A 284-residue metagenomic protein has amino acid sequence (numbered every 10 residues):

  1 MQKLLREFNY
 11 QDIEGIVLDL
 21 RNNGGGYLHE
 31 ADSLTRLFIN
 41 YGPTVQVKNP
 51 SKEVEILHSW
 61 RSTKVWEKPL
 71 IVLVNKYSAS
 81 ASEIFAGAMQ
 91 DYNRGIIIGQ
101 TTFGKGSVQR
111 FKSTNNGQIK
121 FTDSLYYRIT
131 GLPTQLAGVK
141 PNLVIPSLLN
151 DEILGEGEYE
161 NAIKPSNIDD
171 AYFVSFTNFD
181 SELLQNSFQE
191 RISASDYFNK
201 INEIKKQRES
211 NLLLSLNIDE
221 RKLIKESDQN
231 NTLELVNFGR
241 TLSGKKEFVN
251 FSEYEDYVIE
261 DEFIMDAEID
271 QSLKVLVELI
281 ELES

Functional and structural regions predicted by a protein language model:
M1-N115, D261, M265, I269 (+2 more regions): Cleft-lining beta-strand/loop regions that shape enzyme active-site pockets
D19, R36, Q118-I119, Q135 (+2 more regions): Short, functionally important structural connectors and interaction interfaces within domains
V45-Q46, T122-S124, K164: Residues in well-ordered beta-strands of folded domains
K76-A88, F111-T114, P133-A137, E158-D170: Short flexible/disordered coil segments
A81, N93, G104-E152: Polar, glycine-rich mid-to-C-terminal structural blocks that act as macromolecule-binding/assembly scaffolds
T134-S284: Conserved functional hotspot residues or short segments at active or partner-binding sites across diverse domains
